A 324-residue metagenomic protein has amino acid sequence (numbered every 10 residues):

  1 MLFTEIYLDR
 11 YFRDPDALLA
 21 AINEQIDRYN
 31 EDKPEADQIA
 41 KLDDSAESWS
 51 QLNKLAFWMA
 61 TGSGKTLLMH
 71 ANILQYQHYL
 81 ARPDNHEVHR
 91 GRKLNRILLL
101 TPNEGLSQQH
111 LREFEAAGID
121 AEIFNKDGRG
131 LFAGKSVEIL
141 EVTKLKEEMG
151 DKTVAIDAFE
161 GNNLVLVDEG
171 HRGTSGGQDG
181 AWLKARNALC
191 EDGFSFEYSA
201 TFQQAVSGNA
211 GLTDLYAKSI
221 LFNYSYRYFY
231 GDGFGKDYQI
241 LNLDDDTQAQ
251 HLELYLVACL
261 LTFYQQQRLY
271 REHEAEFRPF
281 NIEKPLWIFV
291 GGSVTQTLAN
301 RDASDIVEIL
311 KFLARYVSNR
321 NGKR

Functional and structural regions predicted by a protein language model:
M1-W58: Conserved pre-motif I regulatory segment
F3-D9, T66-R90: Walker A/P-loop NTP-binding motif
S48, G91, L131-S136, Y270-R324: Conserved C-terminal RecA-like helicase domain
A56-W58, L98, I288: Short hydrophobic/aromatic beta-strand immediately N-terminal to the Walker A/P-loop
T61: The conserved Walker
L67-L68, P83, E87-A116: Conserved Walker A/P-loop ATP-binding site and its immediately adjacent core in helicase/helicase-like ATPase domains
M69-L80, I139, T143-R271, W287: Signature of the SF2 helicase/ATPase Hel1-core->accessory helical subdomain module
A117-G150: Inter-Walker segment of RecA-like/P-loop motor cores
